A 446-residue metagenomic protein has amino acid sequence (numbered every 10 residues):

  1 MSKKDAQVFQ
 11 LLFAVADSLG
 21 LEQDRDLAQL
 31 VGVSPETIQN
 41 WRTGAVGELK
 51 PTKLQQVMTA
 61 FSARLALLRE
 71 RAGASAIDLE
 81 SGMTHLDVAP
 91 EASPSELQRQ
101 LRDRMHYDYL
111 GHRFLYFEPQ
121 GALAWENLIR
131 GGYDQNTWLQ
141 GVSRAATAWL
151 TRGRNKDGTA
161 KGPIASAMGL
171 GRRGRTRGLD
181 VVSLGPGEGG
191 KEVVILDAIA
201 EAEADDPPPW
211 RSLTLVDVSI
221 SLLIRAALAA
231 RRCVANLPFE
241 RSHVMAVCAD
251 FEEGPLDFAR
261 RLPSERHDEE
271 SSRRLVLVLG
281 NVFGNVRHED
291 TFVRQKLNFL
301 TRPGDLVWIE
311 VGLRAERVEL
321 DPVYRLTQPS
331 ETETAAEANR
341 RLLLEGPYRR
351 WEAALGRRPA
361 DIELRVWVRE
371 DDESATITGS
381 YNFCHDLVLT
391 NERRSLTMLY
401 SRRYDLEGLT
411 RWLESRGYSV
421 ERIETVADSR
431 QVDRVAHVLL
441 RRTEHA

Functional and structural regions predicted by a protein language model:
M1-E22: A short, Lys/Arg-rich alpha-helix, primarily the initiator
G32-L49: Recognition helix of helix-turn-helix/homeodomain-like DNA-binding domains that insert into the DNA major groove
K50-A72: DNA major-groove recognition helix of helix-turn-helix/homeodomain DNA-binding modules
S75-V182, G189-V247, G254-E270, A427-A436 (+1 more regions): Rossmann-like AdoMet
G284-L297: A short, conserved alpha-helix within the catalytic core of class I
T301-R317: Conserved beta-strand signature within the Rossmann-like core of class I S-adenosyl-L-methionine
R314-G408: SAM-dependent methyltransferase
D386-A446: C-terminal lobe and adjacent flexible extensions of AdoMet/dcAdoMet transferase-like proteins
